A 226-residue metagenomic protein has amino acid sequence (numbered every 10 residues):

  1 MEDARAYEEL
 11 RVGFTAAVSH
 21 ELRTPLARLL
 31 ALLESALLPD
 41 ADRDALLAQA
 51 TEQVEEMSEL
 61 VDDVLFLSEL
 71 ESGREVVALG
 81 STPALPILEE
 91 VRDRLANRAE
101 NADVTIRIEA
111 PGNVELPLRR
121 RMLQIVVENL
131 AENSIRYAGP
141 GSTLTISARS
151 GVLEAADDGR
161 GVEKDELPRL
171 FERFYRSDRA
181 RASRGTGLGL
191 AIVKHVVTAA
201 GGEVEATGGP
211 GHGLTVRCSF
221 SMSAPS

Functional and structural regions predicted by a protein language model:
E52-M57: Short alpha-helical segment of the dimerization/phosphotransfer core of two-component systems
A78-D93: A conserved beta-strand-to-alpha-helix junction within the catalytic ATP-binding
A78-S81, E100, T105-E115: Conserved catalytic submotifs in the C-terminal HATPase_c
S134-I135: Short helix-loop "hinge" at the ATP-lid/N-box region of the Bergerat-fold HATPase_c
P140, G201-G202: Conserved glycine-rich
G141-V152: Short beta-strand/loop element within the Bergerat-fold HATPase_c
V162-F174: Short conserved segment of the HATPase_c
